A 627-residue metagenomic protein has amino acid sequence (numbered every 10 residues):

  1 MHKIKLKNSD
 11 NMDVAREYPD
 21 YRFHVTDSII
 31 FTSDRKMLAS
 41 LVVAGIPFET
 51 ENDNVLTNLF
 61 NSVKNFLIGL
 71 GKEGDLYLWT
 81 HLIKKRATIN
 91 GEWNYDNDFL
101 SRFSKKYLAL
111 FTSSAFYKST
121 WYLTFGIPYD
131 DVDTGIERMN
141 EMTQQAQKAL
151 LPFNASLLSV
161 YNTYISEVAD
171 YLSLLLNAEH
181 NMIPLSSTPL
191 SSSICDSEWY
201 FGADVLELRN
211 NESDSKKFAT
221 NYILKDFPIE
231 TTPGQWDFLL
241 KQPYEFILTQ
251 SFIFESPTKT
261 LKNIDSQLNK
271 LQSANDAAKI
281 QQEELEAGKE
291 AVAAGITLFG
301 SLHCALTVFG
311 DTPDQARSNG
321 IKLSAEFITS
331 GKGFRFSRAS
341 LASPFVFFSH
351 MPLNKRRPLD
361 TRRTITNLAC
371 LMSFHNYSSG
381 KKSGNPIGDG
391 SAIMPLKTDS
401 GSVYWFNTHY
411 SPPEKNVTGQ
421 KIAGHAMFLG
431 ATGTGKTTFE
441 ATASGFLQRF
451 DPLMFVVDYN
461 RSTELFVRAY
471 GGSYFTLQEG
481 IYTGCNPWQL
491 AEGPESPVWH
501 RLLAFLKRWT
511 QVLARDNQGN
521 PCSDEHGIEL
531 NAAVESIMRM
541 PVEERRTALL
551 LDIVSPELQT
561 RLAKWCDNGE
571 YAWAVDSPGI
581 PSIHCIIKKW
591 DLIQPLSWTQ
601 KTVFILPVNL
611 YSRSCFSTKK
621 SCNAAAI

Functional and structural regions predicted by a protein language model:
M1-K382: Extended, folded cores of ATP/NTP-driven motor/assembly subunits in large transport and secretion machines
D53-G69, F238-L240, P344-Y404, Y410 (+3 more regions): P-loop NTPase motor domains
T398-D399, N407-A423: Phosphate-binding P-loop
F428: Hydrophobic anchor at the beta1->P-loop junction of P-loop NTPases
T432: The conserved Walker
K436: Conserved lysine of the Walker
F439: Hydrophobic positions on the alpha1 helix immediately C-terminal to the Walker A/P-loop
D451-L465, Q478-E479: Short beta-strand-centered segment that lines the nucleotide-binding/catalytic pocket of NTP-utilizing
